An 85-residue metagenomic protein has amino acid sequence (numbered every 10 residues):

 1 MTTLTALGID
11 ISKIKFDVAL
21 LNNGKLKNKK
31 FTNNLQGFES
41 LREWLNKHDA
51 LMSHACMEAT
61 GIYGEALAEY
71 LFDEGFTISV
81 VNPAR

Functional and structural regions predicted by a protein language model:
M1-R85: Phosphate- and other anionic-substrate recognition elements at nucleic-acid/protein interfaces
